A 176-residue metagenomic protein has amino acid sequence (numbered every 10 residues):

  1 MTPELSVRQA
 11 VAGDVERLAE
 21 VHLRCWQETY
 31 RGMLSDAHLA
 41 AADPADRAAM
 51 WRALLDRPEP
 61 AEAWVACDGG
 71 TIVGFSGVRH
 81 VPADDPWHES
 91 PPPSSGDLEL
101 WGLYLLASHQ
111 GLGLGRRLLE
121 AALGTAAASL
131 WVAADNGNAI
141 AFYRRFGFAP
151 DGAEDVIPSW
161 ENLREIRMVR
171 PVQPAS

Functional and structural regions predicted by a protein language model:
M1-E16, I166, Q173-S176: Conserved N-terminal entry element of GNAT/NAT acetyltransferase domains
Q9-A12, L23-M33, A37-Q110, R116-A121 (+2 more regions): Acetyl-CoA-dependent GNAT
R17, A121, A141-F142: Structural preference for long, well-ordered alpha-helical segments within the folded cores of structured domains
L18, H22: Hydrophobic pocket/interface hotspot
A61, L163-M168: Short hydrophobic/aromatic beta-strand or adjacent loop that forms the aromatic wall/cage of a ligand/substrate-binding
R116-R117, D135-A153, S159-L163: Conserved active-site alpha-helix within GNAT-family acetyltransferase domains
G124-D135: Conserved GNAT acetyl-CoA-binding A-motif
